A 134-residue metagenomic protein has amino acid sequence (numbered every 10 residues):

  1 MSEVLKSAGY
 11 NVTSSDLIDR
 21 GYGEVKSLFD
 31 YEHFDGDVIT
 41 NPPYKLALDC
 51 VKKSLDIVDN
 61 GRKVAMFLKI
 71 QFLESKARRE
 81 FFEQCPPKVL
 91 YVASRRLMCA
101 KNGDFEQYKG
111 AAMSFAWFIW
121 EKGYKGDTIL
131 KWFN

Functional and structural regions predicted by a protein language model:
M1-N134: Class I S-adenosyl-L-methionine-dependent methyltransferase catalytic core
